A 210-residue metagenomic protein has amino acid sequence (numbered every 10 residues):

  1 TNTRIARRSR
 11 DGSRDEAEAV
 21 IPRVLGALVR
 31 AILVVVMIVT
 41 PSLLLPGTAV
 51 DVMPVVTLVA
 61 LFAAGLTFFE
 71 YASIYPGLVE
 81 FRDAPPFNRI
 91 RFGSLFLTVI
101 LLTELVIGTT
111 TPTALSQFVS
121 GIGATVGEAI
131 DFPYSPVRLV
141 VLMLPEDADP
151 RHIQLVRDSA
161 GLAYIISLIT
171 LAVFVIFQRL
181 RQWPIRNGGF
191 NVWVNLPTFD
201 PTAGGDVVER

Functional and structural regions predicted by a protein language model:
G12-E80: N-terminal ordered "arm"
A27, D206-R210: Alpha-helical transmembrane segments of multi-pass integral membrane proteins, characterized by long hydrophobic
G65-Y71, S94-L115, D158-I185: Hydrophobic alpha-helical membrane-embedded segments
Y71-R89, P112-S116: Membrane-helix interface/capping segments
I107-V173: Long, highly hydrophobic alpha-helical transmembrane signal-anchor segments
W183-V207: Juxtamembrane inter-helical linkers in multi-pass membrane proteins
